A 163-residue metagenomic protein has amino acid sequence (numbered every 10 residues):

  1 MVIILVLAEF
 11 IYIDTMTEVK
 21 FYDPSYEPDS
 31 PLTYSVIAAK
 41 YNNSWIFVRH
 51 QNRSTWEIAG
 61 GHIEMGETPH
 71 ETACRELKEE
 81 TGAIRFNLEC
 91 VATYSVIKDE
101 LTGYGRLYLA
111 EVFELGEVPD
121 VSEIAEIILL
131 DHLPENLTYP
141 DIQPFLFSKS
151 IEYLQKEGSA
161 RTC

Functional and structural regions predicted by a protein language model:
V2-V36: Acidic, metal-coordinating catalytic segment for phosphate/diphosphate chemistry, firing primarily on the Nudix
T17, T33-S35, N43, R106 (+1 more regions): Change "...and in nucleic-acid phosphodiester-cleaving endonucleases..." to "...and in nucleic-acid processing enzymes
L32-Y34, K40, Q51-R53, I58 (+2 more regions): Short connector loops at helix/strand junctions that flank enzyme active sites, especially segments positioning acidic
A39-N42, A110-V112: Active-site beta-strand termini and strand-to-loop segments that position acidic
K40-E79: Conserved Nudix-box catalytic region and its N-terminal flanking loop in Nudix hydrolases and closely related
E64-F86, Y94-F145: Unchanged
P134-C163: Charged phosphate-binding loop/patch that engages nucleotide di/tri-phosphates or the phosphate backbone of nucleic
